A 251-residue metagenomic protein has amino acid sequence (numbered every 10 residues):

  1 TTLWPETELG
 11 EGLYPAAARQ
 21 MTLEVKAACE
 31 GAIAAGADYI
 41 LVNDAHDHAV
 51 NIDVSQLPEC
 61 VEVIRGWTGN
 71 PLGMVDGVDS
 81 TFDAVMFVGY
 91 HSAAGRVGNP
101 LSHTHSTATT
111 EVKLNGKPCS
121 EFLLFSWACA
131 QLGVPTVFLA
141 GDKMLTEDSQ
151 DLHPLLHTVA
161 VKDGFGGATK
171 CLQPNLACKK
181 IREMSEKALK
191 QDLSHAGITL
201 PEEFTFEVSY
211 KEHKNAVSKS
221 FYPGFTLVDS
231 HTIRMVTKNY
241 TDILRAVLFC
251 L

Functional and structural regions predicted by a protein language model:
T1-E6, A17, M21, G36-D38: N-terminal glycine-rich anion-binding loops that anchor highly charged ligand groups
G12, L23-S80: Glycine-rich nucleotide/cofactor/substrate-binding loop typically near the N-terminus or early in the first domain
D38, D83, V137: Conserved acidic residues
N43-D44, V85-G89, L139-A140, S209: Short beta-strand segments
R65-A108: N-terminal glycine-rich phosphate/adenylate-binding segment common to multiple enzyme folds
T107-L132, A140-L145: Active-site glycine-rich loop that binds ribose-phosphate moieties when present
A128-T136, A140-L189: Active-site rim beta-loop-alpha module in soluble metabolic enzymes
A177, R182-L251: C-terminal accessory domains and tails appended to enzymatic cores
